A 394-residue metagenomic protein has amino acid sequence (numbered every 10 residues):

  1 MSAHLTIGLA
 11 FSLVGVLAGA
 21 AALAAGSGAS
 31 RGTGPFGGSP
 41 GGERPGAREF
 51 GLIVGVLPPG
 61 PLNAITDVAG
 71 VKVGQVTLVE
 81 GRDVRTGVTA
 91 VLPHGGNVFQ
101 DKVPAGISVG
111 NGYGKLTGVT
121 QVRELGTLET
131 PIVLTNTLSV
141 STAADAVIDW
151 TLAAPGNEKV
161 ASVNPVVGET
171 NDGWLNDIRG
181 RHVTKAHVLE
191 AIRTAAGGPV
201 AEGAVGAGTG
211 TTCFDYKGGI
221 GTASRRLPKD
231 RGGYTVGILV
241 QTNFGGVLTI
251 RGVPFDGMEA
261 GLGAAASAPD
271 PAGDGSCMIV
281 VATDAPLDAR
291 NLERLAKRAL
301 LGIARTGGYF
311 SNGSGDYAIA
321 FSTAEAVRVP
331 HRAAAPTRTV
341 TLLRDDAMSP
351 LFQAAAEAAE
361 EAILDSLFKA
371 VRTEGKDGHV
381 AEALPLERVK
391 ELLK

Functional and structural regions predicted by a protein language model:
M1-A3: N-terminal secretory signal peptides that target proteins for export/translocation
G8-A21: Bacterial N-terminal signal peptides
G19-T33: Signal peptide processing junction and immediate N-terminal pro/mature segment of secreted/exported proteins
S30-K394: Alpha/propeptide regions of enzymes that mature by internal proteolysis
